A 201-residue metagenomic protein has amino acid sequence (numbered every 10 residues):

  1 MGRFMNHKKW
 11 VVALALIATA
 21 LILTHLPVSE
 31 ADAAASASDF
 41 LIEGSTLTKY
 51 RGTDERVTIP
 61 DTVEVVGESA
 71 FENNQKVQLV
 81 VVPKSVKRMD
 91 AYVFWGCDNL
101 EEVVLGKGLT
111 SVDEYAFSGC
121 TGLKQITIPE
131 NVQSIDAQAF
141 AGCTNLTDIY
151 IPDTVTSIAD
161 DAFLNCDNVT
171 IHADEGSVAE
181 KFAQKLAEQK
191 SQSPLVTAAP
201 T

Functional and structural regions predicted by a protein language model:
M1-H7: N-terminal secretory signal peptides that target proteins for export/translocation
A13-H25: Bacterial N-terminal signal peptides
L23-S38: Sec-dependent signal peptide cleavage junction
A31-A33, G44, T197, T201: N-terminal, intrinsically disordered, polar/charged segments of Gram-positive cell-envelope systems that serve as
A37-L41, R51-V65, N74-R88, D98-S111 (+4 more regions): Structural signature of tandem-repeat unit edges
E68-A70, D90-W95, D113-S118, D136-A139 (+1 more regions): Consensus positions within tandem repeat domains that build extended binding/scaffold surfaces
K185-A187: Short, structured coil segments at secondary-structure junctions
